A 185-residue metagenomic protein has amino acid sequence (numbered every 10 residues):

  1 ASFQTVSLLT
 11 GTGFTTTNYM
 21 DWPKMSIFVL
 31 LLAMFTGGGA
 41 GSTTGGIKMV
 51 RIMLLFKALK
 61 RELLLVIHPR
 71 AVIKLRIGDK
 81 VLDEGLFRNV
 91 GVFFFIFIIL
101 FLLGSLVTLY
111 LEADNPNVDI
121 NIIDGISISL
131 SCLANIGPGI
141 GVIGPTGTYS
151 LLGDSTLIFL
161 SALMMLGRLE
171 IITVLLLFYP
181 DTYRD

Functional and structural regions predicted by a protein language model:
A1-D185: Membrane-proximal intracellular helices of multi-pass ion channels
